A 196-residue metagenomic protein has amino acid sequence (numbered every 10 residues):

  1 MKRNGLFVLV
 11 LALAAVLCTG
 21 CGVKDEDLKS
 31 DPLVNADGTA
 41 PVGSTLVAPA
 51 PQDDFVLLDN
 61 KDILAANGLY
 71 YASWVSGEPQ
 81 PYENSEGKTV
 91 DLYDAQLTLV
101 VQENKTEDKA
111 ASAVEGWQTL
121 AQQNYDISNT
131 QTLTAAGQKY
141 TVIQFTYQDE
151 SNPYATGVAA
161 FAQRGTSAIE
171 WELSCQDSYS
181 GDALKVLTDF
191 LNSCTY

Functional and structural regions predicted by a protein language model:
M1-F7: Positively charged n-region of N-terminal signal peptides that target proteins for export
V16-G20: C-terminal motif of bacterial Sec signal peptides marking the signal peptidase cleavage site
G22-D25: Bacterial signal peptide processing site
K29-D53: Post-signal peptide N-terminal segment of mature Sec-exported envelope proteins
P49-N104: Secretory pathway targeting signatures of secreted, lumenal, and periplasmic proteins
F55, I169-Y196: Surface-exposed amphipathic alpha-helical segments
A72-W74, G87, A155-G165: Short, surface-exposed beta-strand/loop micro-motifs that present aromatic residues
E115-A160: Signature of long, low-cysteine stretches enriched in small and polar/charged residues
